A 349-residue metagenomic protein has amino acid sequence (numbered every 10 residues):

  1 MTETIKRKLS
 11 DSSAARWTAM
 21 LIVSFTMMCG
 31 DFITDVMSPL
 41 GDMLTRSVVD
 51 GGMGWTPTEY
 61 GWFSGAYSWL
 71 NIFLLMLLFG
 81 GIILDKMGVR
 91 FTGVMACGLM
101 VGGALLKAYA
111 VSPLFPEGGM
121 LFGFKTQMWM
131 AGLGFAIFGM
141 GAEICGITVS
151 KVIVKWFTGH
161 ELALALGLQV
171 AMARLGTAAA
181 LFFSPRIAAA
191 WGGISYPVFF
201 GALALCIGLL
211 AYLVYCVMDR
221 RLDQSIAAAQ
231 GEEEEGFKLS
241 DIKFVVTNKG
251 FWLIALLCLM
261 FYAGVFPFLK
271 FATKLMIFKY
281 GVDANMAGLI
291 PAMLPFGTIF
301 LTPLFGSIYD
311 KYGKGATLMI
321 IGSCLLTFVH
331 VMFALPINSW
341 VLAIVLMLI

Functional and structural regions predicted by a protein language model:
T2-S13, R220-I254: Juxtamembrane intracellular "pre-TM" segments in multi-pass secondary transporters
T18-V49, P57, F268-T273: Extracytoplasmic
M37-P39, N248-T302: Extracytoplasmic gate region of multi-pass secondary transporters
L74-V89, L301-K314: Helix-to-loop junctions at the C-terminal end of transmembrane segments in multipass secondary transporters
G98-G123, C324-I337: C-terminal ends and interior cores of transmembrane alpha-helices in multi-pass membrane transporters/permeases
M128, G132-M172: Cytoplasmic helix-loop-helix junction between adjacent transmembrane helices in 12-TM secondary transporters
Y196-Y215: Symmetry-related core transmembrane helices of the 12-TM Major Facilitator Superfamily/SLC fold
G315-I349: C-terminal transmembrane helical hairpin of 12-TM major facilitator-type secondary transporters
